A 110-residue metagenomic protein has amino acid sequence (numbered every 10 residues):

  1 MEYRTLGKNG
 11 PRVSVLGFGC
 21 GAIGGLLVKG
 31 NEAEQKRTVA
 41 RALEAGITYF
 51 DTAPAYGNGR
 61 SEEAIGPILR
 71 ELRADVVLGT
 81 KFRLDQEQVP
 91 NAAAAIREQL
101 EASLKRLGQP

Functional and structural regions predicted by a protein language model:
M1-V76: N-terminal binding-site loop/beta-alpha segment at the start of enzyme catalytic domains that lines or forms
L27, E87-P110: Glycine/proline-rich, positively charged, aromatic-decorated active-site loop/lid region on the catalytic face
D51-G57, L84-N91: Low-complexity, flexible helical/coil segments
A64-I68, K81, A95-A102: Generic beta-strand or strand-like secondary-structure segments
D75-E87: A short, structured active-site edge motif that brings together acidic residues
